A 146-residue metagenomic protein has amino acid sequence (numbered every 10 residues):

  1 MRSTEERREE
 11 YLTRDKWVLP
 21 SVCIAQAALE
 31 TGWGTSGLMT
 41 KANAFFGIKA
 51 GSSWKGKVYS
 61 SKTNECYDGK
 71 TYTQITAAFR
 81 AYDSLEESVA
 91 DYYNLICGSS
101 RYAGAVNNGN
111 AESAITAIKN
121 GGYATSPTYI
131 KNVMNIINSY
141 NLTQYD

Functional and structural regions predicted by a protein language model:
M1-D146: Catalytic cores of secreted/periplasmic lytic hydrolases that degrade extracellular macromolecules
